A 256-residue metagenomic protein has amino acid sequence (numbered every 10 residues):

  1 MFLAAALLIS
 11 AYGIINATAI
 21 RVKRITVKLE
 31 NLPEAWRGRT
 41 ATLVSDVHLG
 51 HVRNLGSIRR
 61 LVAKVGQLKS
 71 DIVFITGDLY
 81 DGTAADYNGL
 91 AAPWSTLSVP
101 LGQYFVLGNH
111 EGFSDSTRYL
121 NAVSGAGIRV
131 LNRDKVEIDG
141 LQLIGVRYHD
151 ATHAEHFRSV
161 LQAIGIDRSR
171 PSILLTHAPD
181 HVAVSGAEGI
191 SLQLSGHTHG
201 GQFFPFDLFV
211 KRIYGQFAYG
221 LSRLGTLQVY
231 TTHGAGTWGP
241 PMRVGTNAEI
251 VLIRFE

Functional and structural regions predicted by a protein language model:
M1-N16: Internal/C-terminal transmembrane anchor helices
T18-N31: Alpha-helical transmembrane signal-anchor/signal-peptide segments
K28-E256: Soluble catalytic domains of enzymes that build or remodel membrane lipids, polysaccharides, and related
